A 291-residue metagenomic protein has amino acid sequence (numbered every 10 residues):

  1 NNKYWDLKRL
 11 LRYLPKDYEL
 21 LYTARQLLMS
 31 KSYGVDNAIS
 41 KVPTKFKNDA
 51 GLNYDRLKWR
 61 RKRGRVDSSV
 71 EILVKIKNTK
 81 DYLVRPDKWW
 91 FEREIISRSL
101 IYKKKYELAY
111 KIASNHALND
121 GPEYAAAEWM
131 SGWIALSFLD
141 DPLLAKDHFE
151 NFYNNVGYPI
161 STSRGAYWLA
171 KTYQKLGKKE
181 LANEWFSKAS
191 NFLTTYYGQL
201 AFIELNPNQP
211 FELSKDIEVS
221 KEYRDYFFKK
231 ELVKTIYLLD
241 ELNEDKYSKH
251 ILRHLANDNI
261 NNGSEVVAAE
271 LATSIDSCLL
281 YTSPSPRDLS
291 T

Functional and structural regions predicted by a protein language model:
L10-Y18, S40-N48, K75-P86, S114-E123 (+4 more regions): Solenoid-like repeat scaffolds
R63, K103, F138-L139, L176 (+2 more regions): Structural motif corresponding to the intra-repeat A-B loop/turn of tetratricopeptide repeats
G121, S137-L139, G157-I160, G177: Short coil/turn linking the two alpha-helices of tandem helical-hairpin repeats
T282-D288: Conserved small/polar residues in nucleotide/adenosyl-binding loops
